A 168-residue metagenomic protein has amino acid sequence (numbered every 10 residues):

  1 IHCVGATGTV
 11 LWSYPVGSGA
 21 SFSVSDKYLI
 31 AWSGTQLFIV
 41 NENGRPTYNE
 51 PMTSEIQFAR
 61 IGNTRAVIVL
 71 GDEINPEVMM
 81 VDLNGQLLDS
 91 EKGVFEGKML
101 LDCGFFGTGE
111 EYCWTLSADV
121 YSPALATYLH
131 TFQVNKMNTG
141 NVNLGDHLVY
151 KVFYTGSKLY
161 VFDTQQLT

Functional and structural regions predicted by a protein language model:
I1-P15, Q36-P51, E77-F95, S122-G145 (+1 more regions): Surface-exposed loop/turn elements that mediate protein-protein interactions on large endomembrane-trafficking
C3-V4, F22, I30: Intervening/peripheral non-core polypeptide segments
P15-D26, T53-R65, E96-G107, G145-S157: Repeated scaffold domains used in trafficking and secretory/extracellular systems, primarily beta-propellers
S25-F38, N63-V81, W114-A126, G156-T168: Beta-strand C-termini and the immediately following turn/loop, strongest in propeller blades
I30-A31, V40, E50, A59: Long, contiguous hydrophobic alpha-helical segments, chiefly transmembrane helices and signal peptides
T108-G109, N135: Secondary-structure boundary elements
